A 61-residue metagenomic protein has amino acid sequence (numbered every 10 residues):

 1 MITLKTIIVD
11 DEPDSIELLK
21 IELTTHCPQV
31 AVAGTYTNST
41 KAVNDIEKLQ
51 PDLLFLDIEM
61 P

Functional and structural regions predicted by a protein language model:
M1-K5: Non-catalytic signal-transmission and effector/linker regions of two-component phosphorelay proteins
T6, L49-F55: Active-site beta3 strand of CheY-like receiver
V9-D10, Y36, L54: Conserved sequence signature across two-component system core domains
P13-G34: Two-component/phosphorelay signaling modules centered on CheY-like receiver
L19, V43-I46: Generic helix-packing signal
C27, E47-L49: Conserved phosphotransfer cores of two-component systems
T35-N44: Helix N-cap/capping motif at the beta->alpha junctions
I58-M60: Receiver (REC) domain active-site loop signature in two-component systems and cognate sites in sensor histidine kinases
